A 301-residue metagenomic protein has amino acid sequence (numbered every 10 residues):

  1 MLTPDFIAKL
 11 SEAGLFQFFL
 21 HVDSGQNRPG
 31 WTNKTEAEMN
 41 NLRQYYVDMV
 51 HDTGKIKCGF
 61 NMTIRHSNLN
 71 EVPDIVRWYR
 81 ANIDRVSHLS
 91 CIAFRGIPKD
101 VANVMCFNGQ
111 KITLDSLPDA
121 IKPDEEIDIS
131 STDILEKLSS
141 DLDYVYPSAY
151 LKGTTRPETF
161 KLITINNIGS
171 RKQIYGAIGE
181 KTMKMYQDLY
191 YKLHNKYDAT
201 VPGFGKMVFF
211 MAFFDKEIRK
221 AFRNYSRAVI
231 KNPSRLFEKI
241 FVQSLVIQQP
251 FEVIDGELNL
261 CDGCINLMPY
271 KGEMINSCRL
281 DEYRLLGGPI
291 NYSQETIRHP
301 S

Functional and structural regions predicted by a protein language model:
M1-A93: Radical SAM/AdoMet-radical enzyme domain recognition
A8-G14, L42-M49, V101-S116, Y191-V208: Short secondary-structure transition/capping segments
A13-G14, E38-M39, R77-A81, F107-K111 (+2 more regions): Short, low-complexity, polar/charged sequence segments that are solvent-exposed and flexible
H21-V22, F60-I64, V72-I75, Y79 (+6 more regions): Long, contiguous hydrophobic alpha-helical segments, chiefly transmembrane helices and signal peptides
R28-W31, S67, V86-L135, Y146-I168: Flexible glycine/acidic-rich beta-alpha junction loops that bind and position SAM and/or redox cofactors in anaerobic
E36-Y46, N70-V76, T113, L117-D141: Well-ordered, non-membrane alpha-helical segments in soluble/globular domains
S140-Y144, Q294-E295: Short glycine-aromatic motifs
L151-S301: Radical SAM enzyme core and accessory elements
